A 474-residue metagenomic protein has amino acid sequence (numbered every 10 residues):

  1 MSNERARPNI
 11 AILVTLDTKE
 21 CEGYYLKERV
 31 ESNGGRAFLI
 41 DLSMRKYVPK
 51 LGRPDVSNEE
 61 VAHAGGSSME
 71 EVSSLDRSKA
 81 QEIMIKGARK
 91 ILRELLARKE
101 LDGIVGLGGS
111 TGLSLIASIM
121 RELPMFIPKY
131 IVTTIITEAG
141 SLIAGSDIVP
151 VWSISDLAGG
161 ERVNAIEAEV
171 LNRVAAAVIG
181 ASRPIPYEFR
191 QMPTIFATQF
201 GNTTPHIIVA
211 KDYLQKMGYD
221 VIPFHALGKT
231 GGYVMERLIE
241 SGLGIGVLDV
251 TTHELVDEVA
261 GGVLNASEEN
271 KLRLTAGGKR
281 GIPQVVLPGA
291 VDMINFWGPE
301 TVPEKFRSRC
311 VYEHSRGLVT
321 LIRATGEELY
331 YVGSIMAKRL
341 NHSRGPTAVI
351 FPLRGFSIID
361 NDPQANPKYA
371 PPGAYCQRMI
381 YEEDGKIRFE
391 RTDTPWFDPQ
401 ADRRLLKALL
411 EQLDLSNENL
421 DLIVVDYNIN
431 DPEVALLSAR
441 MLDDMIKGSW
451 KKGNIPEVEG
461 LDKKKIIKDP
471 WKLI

Functional and structural regions predicted by a protein language model:
S2-V48, G103, G112-E122, F126-I131: N-terminal phosphate-binding or glycine-rich loops at protein starts, especially the Walker A/P-loop of NTPases
N3-E4, N9-A11, T18-A37, A266-I474: C-terminal non-catalytic interaction/assembly regions of soluble proteins
T15-C21, D102-I116, I136, F196-I207 (+6 more regions): Gly/Ser/Thr-rich loops at beta-strand to alpha-helix junctions that form or flank small-molecule/cofactor-binding
K19-E28, F38, M44-D55, R190-Y233 (+1 more regions): Glycine-rich phosphate/diphosphate-binding loop of Rossmann-like nucleotide-binding domains
L51-A97: Phosphate/nucleotide-donor binding subsite
V72-D76, A139-N202, I423-V424: Cap/lid and interdomain-hinge subdomains that line or gate substrate/regulatory clefts in soluble alpha/beta enzymes
G103-G106, L115-A144, W152, I222-G228 (+1 more regions): Short, acidic/small-residue loops that bind anionic groups at enzyme active sites
G106-M125, I207-K211, N361-P367, A401-D402 (+1 more regions): Short Gly/Thr/Asp-enriched flexible loops that form oxyanion-binding sites at enzyme active sites
